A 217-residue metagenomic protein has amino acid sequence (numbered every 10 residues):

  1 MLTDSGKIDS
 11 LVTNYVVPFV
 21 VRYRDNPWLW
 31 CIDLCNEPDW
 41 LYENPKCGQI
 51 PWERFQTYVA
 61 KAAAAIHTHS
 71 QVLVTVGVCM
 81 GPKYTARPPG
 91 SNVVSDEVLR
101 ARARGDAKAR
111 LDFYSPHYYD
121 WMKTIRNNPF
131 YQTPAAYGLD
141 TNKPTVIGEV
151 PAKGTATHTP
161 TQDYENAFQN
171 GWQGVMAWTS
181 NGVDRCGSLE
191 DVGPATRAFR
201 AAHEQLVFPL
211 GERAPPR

Functional and structural regions predicted by a protein language model:
M1-L111, W121-I125, D140-K143, G154-W178 (+1 more regions): Active-site mouth of glycoside hydrolases
P116-Y118, K143-R217: Substrate-binding cleft of secreted/luminal carbohydrate-active enzymes
T124-A136: Alpha-helical scaffold elements lining the catalytic groove of polysaccharide deacetylases
